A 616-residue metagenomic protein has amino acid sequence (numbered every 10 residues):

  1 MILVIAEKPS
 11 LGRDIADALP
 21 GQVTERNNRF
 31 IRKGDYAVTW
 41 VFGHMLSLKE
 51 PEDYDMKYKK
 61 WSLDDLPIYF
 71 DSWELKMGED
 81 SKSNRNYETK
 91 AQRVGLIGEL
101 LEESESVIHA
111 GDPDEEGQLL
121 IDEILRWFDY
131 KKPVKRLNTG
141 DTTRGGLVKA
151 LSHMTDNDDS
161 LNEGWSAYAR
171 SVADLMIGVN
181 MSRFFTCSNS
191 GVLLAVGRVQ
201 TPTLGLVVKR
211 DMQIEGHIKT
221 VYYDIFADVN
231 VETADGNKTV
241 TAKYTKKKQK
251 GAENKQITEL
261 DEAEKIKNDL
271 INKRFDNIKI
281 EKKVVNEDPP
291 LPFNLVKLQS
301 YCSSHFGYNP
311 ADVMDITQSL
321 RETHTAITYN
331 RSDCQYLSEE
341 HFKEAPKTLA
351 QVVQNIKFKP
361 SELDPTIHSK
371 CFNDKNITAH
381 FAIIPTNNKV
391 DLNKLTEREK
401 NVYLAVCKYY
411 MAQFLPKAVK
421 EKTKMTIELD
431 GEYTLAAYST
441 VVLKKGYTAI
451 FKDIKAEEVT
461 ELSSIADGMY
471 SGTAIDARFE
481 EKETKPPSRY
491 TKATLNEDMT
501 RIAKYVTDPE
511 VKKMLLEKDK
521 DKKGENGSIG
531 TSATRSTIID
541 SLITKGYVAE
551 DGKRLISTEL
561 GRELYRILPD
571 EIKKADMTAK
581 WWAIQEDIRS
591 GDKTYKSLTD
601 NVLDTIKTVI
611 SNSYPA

Functional and structural regions predicted by a protein language model:
M1-L3, G111-P113, S190-L193, K282-L291 (+3 more regions): Conserved short loop/turn motifs at secondary-structure junctions
M1-S171, I475, P486: Intrinsically disordered, low-complexity regulatory segments
I2-L3, D80-S83, W127, S182 (+5 more regions): Basic, low-complexity terminal or inter-domain segments flanking catalytic cores
G95, E102-E103, T142-A227, K282-N286: C-terminal or mid-to-C-terminal helical accessory/interaction module adjacent to the motor/catalytic core
S188-A195, L206-E259, H305, A436 (+1 more regions): C-terminal helical "lid" subdomain and adjoining coupling/linker elements of P-loop NTPases
G251-L291, D576: Metal- or metallocofactor-binding catalytic centers and their adjacent structured scaffolds across diverse enzyme
T323-H324, K545: Alpha-helix C-caps/helix-loop-beta hinges
